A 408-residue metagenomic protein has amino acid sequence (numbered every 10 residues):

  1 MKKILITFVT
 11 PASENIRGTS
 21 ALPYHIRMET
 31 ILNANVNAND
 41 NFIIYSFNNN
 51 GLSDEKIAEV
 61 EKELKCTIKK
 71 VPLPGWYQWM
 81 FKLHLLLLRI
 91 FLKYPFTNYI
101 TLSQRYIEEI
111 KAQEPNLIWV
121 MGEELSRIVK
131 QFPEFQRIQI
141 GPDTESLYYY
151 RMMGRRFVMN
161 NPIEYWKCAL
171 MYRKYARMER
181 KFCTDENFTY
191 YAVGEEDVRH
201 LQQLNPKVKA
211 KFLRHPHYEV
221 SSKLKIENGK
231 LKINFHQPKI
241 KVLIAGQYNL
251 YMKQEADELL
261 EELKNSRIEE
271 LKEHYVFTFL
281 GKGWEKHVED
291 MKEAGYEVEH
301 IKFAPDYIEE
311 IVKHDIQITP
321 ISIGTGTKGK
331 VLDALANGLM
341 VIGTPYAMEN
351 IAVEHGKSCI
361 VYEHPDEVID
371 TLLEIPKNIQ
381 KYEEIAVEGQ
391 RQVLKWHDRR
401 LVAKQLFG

Functional and structural regions predicted by a protein language model:
M1-K69, Q113, K264-R267, L271: N-terminal subdomain of nucleotide-sugar transferases
M28-T30, Q104-E108, E145, F157-Y190: Membrane-proximal helix-turn-helix segments that form the acceptor-binding/catalytic region of lipid-linked
K56, R127-V129, L170-K209, K286: A short, active-site helix/loop in glycosyltransferases that binds the activated sugar's phosphate group
F212-K292, H300-Y307, V312: Conserved catalytic-core segment of nucleotide-activated headgroup transferases in glycan assembly
V312-G326, N337-L339: Acidic donor-binding loop of glycosyltransferase active sites
K330-D333, M340-T344: Short hydrophobic beta-strand element within catalytic cores of glycosyltransferases and related nucleotide-activated
C359-D366, L373-I379: Conserved acidic donor-binding segment of nucleotide-sugar-dependent glycosyltransferases
Q380-G408: A charged, aromatic-enriched C-terminal amphipathic alpha-helix characteristic of glycosyltransferases across folds
